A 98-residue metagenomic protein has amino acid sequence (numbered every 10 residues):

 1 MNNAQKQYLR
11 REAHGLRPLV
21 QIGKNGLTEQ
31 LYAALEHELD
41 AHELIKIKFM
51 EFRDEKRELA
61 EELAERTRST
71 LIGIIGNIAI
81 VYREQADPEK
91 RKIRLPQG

Functional and structural regions predicted by a protein language model:
N2-G98: Positively charged, polar, low-complexity stretches
